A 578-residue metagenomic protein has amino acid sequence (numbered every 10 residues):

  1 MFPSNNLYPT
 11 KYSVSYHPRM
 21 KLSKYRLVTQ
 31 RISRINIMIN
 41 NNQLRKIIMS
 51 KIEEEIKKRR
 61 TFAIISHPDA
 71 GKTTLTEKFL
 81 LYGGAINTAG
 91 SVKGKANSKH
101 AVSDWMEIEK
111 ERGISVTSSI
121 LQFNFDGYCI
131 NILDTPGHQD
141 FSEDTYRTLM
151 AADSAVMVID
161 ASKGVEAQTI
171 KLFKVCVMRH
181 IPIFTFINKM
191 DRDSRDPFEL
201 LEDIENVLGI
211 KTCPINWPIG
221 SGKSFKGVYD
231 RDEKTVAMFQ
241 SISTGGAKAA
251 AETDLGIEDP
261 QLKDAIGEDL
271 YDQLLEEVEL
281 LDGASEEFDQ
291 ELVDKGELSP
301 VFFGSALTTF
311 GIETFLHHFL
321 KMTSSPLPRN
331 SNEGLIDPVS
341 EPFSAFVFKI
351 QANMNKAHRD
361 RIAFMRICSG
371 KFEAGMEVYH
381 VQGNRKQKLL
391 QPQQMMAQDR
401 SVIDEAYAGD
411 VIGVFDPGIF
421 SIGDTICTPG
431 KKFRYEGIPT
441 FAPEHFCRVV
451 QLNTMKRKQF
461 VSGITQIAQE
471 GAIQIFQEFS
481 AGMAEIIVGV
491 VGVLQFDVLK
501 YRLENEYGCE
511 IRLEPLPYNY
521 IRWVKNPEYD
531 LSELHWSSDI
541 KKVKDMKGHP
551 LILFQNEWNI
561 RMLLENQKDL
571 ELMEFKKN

Functional and structural regions predicted by a protein language model:
P3-S4, S23, L27, K163: Hydrophobic residues within membrane-embedded alpha helices
S4, T10, P18, A284-S285: Residue-level detector of bioactive/disordered segments in secreted/extracellular proteins and virion assembly
N5, N36-N578: Structural and coupling elements of P-loop NTPases
Y8, S15-R26, R34-N41, R45-K46: Short, positively charged and aromatic/hydrophobic N-terminal segments
P9, V28-R31, Q168, K234: Intrinsically disordered/low-complexity terminal segments and short unstructured peptides
T10-K11, M20, Q139, Q398: Intrinsic disorder/low-complexity signal
